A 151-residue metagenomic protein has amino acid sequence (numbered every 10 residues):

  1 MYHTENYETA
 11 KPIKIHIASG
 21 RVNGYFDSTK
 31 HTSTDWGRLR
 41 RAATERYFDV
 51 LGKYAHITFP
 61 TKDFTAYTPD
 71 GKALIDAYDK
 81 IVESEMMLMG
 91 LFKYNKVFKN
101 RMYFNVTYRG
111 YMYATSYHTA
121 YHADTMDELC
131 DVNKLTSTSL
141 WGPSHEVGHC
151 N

Functional and structural regions predicted by a protein language model:
M1-T44, D49: Extended acidic/polar, glycine-enriched regions that form or flank non-catalytic beta-rich accessory modules
W36-L39, R46-N151: Catalytic cores of extracellular degradative/oxidative enzymes
